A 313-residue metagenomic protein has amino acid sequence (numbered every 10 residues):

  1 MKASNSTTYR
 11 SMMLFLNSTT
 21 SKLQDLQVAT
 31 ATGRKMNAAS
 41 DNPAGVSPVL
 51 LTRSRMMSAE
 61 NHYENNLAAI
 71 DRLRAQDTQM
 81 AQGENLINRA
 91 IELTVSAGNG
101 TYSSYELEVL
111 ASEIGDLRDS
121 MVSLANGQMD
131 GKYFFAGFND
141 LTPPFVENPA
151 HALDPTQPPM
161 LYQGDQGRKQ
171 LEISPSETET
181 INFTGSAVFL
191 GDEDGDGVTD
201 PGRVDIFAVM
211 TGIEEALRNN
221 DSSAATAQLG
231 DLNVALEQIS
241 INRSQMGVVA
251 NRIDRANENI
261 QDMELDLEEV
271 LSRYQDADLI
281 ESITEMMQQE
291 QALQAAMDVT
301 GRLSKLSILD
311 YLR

Functional and structural regions predicted by a protein language model:
M1-L141, T211, E215-R313: Amphipathic alpha-helical polymerization modules
P143-N219: Cysteine-poor, low-complexity segments in flexible/peripheral regions
